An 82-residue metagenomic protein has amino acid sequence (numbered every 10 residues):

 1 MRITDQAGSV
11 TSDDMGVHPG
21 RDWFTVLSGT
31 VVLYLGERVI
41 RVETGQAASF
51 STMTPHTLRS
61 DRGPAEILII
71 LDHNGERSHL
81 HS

Functional and structural regions predicted by a protein language model:
M1-H18, T52-M53: Conserved short histidine dyad/triad with adjacent acidic residue
D5-V10, S28-T30, H73-R77: Short, charged/polar surface micro-motifs in flexible loops or helix N-caps
P19-G36: Glycine- and acidic-residue-biased ligand/ion/polar-headgroup-sensing regions
G36-M53: Short acidic-glycine-tyrosine-enriched beta hairpin
T52-R77: Ligand-binding loop in jelly-roll beta-barrel domains
L80-S82: Glycine- and charge-enriched low-complexity intrinsically disordered segments
